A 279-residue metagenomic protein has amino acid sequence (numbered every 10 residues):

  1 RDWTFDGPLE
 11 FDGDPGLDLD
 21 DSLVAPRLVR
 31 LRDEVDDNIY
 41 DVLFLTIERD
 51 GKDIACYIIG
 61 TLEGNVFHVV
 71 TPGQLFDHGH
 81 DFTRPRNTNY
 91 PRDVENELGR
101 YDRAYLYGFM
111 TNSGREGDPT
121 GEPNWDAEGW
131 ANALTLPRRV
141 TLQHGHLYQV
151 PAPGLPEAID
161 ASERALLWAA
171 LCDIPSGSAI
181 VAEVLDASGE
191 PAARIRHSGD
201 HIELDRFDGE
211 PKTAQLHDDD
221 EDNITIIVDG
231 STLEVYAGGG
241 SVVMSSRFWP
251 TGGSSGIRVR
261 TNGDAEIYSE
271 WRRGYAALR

Functional and structural regions predicted by a protein language model:
D2-R30, N65-P85, G154: Surface loop/turn signatures of beta-propeller and other carbohydrate-active proteins
P8-I58: Aromatic- and carboxylate-enriched substrate-binding clefts and catalytic-loop regions of carbohydrate-active enzymes
V35-D37, R49, C56, T61-R279: Beta-rich accessory regions
